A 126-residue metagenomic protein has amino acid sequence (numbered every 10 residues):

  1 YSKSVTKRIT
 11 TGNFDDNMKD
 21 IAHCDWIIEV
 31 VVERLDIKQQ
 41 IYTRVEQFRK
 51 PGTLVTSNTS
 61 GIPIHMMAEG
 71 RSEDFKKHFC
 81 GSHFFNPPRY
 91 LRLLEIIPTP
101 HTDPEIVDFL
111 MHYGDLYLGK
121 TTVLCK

Functional and structural regions predicted by a protein language model:
Y1-D25, R34-D36, Q40: Conserved N-terminal Rossmann-fold NAD(P) cofactor-binding segment
G12-H23, E69-K76, G114-T121: Short, charged helix-to-loop "capping" segments that act as catalytic/coupling loops
N13, S57-T59, L124-K126: Short loop/edge segments at beta-strand edges and connector loops that shape dinucleotide/nucleotide cofactor-binding
D15, H83-P88, P100, K126: Residues at the C-termini of beta-strands that transition into short coil/loop
W26, V31-L93: Rossmann-like NAD(P)(H) cofactor-binding subdomain of soluble oxidoreductases
E73-F75, L93-K126: Internal alpha-helical scaffold of NAD(P)-dependent oxidoreductase catalytic cores
